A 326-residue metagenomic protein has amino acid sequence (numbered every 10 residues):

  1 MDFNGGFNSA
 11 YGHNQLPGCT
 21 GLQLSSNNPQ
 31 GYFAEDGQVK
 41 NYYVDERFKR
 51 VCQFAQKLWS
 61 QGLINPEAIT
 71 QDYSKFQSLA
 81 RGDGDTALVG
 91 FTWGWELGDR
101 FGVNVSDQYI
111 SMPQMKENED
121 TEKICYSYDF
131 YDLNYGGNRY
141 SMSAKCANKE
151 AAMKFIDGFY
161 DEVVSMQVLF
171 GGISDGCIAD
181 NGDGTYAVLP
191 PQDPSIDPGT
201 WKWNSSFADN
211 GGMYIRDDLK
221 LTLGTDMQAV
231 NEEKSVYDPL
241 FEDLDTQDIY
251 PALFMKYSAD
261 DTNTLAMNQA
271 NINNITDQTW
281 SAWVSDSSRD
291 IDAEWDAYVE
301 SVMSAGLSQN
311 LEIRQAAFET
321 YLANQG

Functional and structural regions predicted by a protein language model:
M1-G326: Extracytoplasmic/secretory soluble proteins
